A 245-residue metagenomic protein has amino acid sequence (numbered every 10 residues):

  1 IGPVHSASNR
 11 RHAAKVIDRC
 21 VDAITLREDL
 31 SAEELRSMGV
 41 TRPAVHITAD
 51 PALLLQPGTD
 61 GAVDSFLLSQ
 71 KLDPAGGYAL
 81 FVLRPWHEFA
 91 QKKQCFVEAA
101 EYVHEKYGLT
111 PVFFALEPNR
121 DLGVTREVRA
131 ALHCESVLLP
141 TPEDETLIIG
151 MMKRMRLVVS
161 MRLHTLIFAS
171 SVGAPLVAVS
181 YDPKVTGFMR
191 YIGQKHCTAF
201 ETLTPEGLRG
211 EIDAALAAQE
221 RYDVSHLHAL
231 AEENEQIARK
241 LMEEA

Functional and structural regions predicted by a protein language model:
I1-A245: Active-site anion-handling motifs in enzyme catalytic cores
